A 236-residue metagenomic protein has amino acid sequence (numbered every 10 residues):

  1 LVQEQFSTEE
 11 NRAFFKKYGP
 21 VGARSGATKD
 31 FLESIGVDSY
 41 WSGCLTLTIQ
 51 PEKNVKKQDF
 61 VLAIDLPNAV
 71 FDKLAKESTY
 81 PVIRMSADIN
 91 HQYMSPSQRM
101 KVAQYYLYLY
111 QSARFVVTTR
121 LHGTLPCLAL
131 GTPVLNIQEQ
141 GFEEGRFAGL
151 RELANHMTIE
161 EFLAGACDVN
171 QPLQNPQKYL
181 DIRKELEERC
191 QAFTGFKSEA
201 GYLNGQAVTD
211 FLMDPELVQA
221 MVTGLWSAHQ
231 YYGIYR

Functional and structural regions predicted by a protein language model:
L1-R236: Active-site anion-handling motifs in enzyme catalytic cores
